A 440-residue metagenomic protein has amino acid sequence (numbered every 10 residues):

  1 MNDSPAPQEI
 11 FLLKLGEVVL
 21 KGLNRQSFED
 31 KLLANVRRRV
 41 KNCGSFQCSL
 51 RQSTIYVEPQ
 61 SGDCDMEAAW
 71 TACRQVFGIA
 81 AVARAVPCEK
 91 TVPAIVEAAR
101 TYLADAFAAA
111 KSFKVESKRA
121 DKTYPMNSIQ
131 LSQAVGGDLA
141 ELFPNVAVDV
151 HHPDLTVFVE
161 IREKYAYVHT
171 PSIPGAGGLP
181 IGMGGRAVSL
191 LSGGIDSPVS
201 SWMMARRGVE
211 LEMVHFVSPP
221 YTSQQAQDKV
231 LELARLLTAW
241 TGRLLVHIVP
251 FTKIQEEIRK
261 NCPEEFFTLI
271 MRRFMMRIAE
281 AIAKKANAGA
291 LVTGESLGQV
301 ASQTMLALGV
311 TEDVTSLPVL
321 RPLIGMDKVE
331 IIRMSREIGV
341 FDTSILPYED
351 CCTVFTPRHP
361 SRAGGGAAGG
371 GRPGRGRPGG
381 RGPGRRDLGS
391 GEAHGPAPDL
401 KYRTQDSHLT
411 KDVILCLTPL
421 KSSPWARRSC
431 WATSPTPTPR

Functional and structural regions predicted by a protein language model:
M1-V188, P198-L244, T252-K253, D313 (+3 more regions): RNA-binding accessory domains that recognize and position tRNA/RNA substrates
A134-L139, P171-G184, F251, Q255-R333 (+2 more regions): Active-site adenylate/phosphate-handling loop in enzymes that bind or generate adenylated species
S189, M213-H215, I248, T293 (+2 more regions): Structural beta-sheet core signal
G194: Conserved G/P- and acidic residue-centered "switch" motifs that form tight phosphate/ATP-binding loops in soluble
Q299, P347-T356: Small/polar glycine-rich anion-binding or flexible loop at a beta-alpha turn
G339-P347: A short alpha-helix-loop-beta-strand transition element characteristic of N-terminal alpha/beta dinucleotide-binding
P383-L388, D399-K411, L415: Short, basic, low-complexity termini and linkers enriched in Ser/Thr/Gly/Pro that act as targeting/leader peptides
L415-R440: Non-catalytic beta/alpha edge segments that cap or flank active sites
